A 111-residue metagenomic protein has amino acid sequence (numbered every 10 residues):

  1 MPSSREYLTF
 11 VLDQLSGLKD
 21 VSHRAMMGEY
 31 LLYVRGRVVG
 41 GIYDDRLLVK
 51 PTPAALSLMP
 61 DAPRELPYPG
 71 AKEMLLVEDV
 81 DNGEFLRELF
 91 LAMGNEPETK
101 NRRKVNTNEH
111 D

Functional and structural regions predicted by a protein language model:
M1-P2, V80: Charge-dense, low-complexity intrinsically disordered segments
P2-R37: N-terminal first-folded block
Y7, V11, A55, N82-L89: Amphipathic alpha-helical interface surfaces
D13, A54-E65, L91-N95, T99: Short, intrinsically disordered, mixed-charge
M26, L31-K72: Short, conserved beta-strand/beta-arch hydrophobic-aromatic motifs that form part of recognition grooves or interface
P69-R103: C-terminal structural segments of small proteins and small subunits
K104-D111: Short, low-complexity, charge-dense intrinsically disordered segments
